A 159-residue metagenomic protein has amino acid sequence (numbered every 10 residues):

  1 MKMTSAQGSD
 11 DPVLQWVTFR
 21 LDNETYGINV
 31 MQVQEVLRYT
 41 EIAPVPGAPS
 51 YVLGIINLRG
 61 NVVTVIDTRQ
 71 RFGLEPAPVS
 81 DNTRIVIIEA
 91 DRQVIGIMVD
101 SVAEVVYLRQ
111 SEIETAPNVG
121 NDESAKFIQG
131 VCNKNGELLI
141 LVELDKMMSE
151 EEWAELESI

Functional and structural regions predicted by a protein language model:
M1-I159: An acidic, low-aromatic, low-complexity terminal/linker signal
